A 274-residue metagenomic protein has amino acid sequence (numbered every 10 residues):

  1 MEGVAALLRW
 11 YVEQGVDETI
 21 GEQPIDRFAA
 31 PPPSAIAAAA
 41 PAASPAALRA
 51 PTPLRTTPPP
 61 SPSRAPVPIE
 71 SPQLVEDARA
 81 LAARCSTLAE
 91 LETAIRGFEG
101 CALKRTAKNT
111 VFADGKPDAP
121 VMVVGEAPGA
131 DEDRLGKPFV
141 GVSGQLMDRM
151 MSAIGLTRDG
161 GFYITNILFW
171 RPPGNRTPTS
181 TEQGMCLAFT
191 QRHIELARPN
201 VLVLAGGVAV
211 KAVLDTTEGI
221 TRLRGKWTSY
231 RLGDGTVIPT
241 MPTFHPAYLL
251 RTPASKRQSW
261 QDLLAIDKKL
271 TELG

Functional and structural regions predicted by a protein language model:
M1-L7, E13: Conserved nucleotidyltransferase catalytic core and NTase-mimicking acidic/glycine-rich helix/loop elements in nucleic
W10, D17-E18, E22-G274: A polyanion-binding, active-site-adjacent surface
